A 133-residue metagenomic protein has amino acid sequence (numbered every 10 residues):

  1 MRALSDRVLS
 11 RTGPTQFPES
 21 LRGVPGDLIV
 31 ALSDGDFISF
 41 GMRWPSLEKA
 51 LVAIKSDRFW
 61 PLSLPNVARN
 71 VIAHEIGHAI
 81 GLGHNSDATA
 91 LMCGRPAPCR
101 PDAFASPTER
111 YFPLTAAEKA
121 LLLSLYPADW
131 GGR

Functional and structural regions predicted by a protein language model:
M1-A79, G83-S86: Metzincin-family zinc-dependent endopeptidase catalytic domain
M42-V67, G83-R133: Metalloprotease/metallohydrolase-associated module, dominated by Zn2+-dependent proteases
